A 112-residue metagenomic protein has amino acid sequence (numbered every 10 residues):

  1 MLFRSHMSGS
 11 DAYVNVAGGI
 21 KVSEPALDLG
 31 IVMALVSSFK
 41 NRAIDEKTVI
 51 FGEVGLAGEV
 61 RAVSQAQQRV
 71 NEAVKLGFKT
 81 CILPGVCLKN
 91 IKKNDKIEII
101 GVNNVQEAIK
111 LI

Functional and structural regions predicted by a protein language model:
M1-I112: Peripheral, non-AAA+ core regions of ATP-driven protein-machinery
